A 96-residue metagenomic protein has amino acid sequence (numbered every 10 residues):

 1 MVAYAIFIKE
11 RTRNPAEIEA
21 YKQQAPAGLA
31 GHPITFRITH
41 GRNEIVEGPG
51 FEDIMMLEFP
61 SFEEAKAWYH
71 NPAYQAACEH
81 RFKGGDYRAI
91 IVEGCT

Functional and structural regions predicted by a protein language model:
M1-D53, P60-H70, E93-T96: Short S/T/G/P-rich N-terminal loop/turn motif that feeds into the first structured element of a domain
K66-I90: C-terminal structural segments of small proteins and small subunits
